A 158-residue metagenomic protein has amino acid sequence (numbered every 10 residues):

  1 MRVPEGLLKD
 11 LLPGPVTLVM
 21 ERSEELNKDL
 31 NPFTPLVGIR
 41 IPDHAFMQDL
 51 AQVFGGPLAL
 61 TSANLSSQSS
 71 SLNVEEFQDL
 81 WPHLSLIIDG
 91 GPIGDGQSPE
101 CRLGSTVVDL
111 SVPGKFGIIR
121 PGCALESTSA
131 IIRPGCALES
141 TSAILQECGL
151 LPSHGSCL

Functional and structural regions predicted by a protein language model:
M1-L158: Active-site-adjacent structural elements in enzyme catalytic cores
